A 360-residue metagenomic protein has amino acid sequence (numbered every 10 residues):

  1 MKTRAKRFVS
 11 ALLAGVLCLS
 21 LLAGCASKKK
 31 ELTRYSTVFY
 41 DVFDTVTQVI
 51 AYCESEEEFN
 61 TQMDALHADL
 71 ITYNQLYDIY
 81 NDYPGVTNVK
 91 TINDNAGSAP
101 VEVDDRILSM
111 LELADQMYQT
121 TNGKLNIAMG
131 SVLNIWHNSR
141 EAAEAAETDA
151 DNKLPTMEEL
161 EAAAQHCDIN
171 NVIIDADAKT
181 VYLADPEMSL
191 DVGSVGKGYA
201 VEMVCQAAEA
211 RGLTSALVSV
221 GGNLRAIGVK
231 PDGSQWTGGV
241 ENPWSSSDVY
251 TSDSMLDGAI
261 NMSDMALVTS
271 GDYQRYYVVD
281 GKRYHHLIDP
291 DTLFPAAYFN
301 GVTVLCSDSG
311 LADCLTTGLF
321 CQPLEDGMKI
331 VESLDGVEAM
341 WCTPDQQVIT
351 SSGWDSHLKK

Functional and structural regions predicted by a protein language model:
K2-A11, C18-K360: Mature catalytic core of soluble alpha/beta enzymes
